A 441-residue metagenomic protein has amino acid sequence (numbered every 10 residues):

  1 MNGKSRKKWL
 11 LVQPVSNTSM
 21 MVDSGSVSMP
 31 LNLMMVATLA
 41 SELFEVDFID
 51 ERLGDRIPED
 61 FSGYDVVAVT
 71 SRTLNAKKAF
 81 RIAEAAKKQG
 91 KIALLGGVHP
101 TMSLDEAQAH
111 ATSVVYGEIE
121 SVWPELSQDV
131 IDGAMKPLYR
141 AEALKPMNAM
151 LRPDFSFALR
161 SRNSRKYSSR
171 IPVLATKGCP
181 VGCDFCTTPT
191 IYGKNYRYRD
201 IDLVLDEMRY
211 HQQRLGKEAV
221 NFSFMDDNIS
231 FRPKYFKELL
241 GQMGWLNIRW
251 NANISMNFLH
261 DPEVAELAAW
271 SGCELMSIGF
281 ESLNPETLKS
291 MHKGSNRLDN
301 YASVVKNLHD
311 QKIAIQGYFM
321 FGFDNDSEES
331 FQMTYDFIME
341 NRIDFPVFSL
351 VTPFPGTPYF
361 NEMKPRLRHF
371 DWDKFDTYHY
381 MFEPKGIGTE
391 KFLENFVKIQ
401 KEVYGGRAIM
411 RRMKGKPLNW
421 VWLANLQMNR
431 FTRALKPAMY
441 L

Functional and structural regions predicted by a protein language model:
M1-P14, E42-F48, D60, H110 (+4 more regions): Radical SAM enzyme core and accessory elements
N2-L215: Acidic, low-complexity intrinsically disordered segments
T18-S19, M102-A107, V181, E286 (+4 more regions): Flexible glycine/acidic-rich beta-alpha junction loops that bind and position SAM and/or redox cofactors in anaerobic
G25, D60, K78-I82, D200 (+5 more regions): Residues at alpha-helix caps and immediate loop-helix transition turns in enzyme cores, especially N- and C-cap
Y64-T73, K237-M243, S327-I343: Short, electropositive alpha-helical surface patch
K78-A85, E106-H110, E238-L239, E263-L267 (+2 more regions): A short acidic, amphipathic alpha-helical/loop segment
E106-E125, L267-S277, M333-F348: Structural recognition of alpha->loop->beta junctions
D154-Y318, F323, D336: Radical SAM [4Fe-4S] cluster-binding motif and immediate context
